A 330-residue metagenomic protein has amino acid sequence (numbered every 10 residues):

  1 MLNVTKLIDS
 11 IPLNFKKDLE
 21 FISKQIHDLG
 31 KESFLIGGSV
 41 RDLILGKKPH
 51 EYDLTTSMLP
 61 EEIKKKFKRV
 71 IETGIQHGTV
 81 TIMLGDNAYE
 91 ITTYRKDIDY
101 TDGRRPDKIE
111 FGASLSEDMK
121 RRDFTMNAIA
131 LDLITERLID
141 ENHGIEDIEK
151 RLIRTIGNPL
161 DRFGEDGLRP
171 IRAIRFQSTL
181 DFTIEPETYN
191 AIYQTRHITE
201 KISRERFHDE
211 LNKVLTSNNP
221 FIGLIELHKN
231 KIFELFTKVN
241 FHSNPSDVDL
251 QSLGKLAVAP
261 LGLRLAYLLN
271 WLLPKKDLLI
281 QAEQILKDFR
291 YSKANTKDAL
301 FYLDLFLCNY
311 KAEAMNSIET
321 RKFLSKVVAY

Functional and structural regions predicted by a protein language model:
M1-Y330: Catalytic cores of the polymerase beta-like nucleotidyltransferase superfamily and closely associated nucleotide
